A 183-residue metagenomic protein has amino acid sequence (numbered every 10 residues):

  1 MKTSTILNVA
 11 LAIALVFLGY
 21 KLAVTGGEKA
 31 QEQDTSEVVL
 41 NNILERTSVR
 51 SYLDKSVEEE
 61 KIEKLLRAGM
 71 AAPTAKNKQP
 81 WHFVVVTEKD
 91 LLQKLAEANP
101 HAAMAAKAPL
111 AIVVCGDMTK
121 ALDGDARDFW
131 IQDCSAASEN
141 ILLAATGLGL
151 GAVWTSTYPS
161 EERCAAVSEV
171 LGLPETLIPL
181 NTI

Functional and structural regions predicted by a protein language model:
K2-L110: N-terminal amphipathic, basic helical "cap/leader" segment at the start of enzyme domains
R50, L92-K94, D117-D128: Glycine/charged-rich beta-loop-alpha catalytic/anionic-binding loops adjacent to active sites
G69-M70, I112, D125-S168: Small-aliphatic-rich amphipathic alpha-helix that forms the alpha element of a beta-alpha
Q79, L150-W154, I178-P179: A short coil-to-beta-strand element that immediately follows conserved catalytic motifs
F83, I112, N181-I183: A structural signal for short, well-ordered beta-strand segments
E88-D90, D117, Y158: Solvent-exposed coil/turn segments that connect beta secondary-structure elements in extracytoplasmic/periplasmic
A103-A108, S168-I183: A glycine-rich helix N-cap at a beta->alpha junction
A106-A121: Acidic-glycine-rich active-site phosphate/pyrophosphate-binding loop
